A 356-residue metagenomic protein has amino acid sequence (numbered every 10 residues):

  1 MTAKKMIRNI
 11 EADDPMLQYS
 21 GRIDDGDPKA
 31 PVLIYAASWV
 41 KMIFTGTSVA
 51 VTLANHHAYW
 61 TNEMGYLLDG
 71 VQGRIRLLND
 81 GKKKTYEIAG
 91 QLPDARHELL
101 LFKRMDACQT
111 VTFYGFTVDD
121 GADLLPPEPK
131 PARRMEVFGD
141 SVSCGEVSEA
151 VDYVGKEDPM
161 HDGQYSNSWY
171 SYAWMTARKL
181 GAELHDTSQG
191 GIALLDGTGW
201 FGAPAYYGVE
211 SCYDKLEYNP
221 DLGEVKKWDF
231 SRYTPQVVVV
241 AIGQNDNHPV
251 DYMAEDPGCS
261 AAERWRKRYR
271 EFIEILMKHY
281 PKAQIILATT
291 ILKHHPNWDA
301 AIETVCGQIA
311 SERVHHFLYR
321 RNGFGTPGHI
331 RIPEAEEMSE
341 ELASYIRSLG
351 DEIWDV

Functional and structural regions predicted by a protein language model:
M1-Y165, G350-V356: N-terminal secretory targeting modules
S20, N219-F230, K267-I275, A300-T304: Alpha-helical scaffolding within the catalytic cores of extracellular/periplasmic polymer-degrading hydrolases
Y35-A37, D158-G258, L292-N297, P333: Conserved SGNH/GDSL esterase-like catalytic core that processes O-acyl groups on lipids and polysaccharides
A95, Y280-I285: A short helix->loop->beta-strand "cap" motif at the edges of active sites that frequently abuts
K130, Y233, M277-Y280: Short, conserved loop/helix-junction motifs that constitute active-site signature segments in enzyme catalytic cores
R134-F138, S143, L184-T187, Q236-A241 (+2 more regions): Structural recognition of the beta-strand scaffold that forms the well-ordered cores of secreted hydrolase catalytic
W174, R178, K267-R270, E274 (+4 more regions): Solvent-exposed, polar/charged alpha-helical surfaces in well-ordered, non-transmembrane soluble domains, broadly
Q284-V356: Extracellular serine-dependent O-acyl
